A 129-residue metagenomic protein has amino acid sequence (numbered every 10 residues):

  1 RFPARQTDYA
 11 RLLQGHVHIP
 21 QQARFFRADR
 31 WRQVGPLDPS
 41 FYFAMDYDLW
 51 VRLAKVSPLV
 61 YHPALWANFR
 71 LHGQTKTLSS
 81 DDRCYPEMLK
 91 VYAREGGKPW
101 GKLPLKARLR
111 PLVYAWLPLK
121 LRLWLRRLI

Functional and structural regions predicted by a protein language model:
R1-E87, V91: Conserved nucleotide-sugar donor-binding catalytic segment
A93-I129: Membrane-proximal basic amphipathic "stem/tether" segments
